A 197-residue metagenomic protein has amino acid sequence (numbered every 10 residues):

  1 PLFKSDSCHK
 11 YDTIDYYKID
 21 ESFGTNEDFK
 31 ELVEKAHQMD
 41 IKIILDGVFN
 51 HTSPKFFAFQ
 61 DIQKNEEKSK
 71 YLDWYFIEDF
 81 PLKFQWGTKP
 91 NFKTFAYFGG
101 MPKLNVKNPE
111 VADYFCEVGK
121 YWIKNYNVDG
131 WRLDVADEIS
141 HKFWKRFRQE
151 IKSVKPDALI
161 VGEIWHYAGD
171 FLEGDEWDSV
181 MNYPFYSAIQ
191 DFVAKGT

Functional and structural regions predicted by a protein language model:
P1-K4, N125-V128: Catalytic domains of carbohydrate-active enzymes, especially glycoside hydrolases
F3, Y11-L45, W144: Aromatic- and glycine-enriched glycan-recognition loops and surfaces that form the carbohydrate-binding subsites
S7-D20, F49-K89, Q149, D170 (+1 more regions): Aromatic- and acidic-residue-enriched segments that line the glycan-binding/catalytic groove of carbohydrate-active
Y11-N26, Y97-A112, D129-E138, Y186-K195: The substrate-binding groove and active-site-proximal loops of carbohydrate-active enzymes, especially glycoside
Y16, A36, D46, F115 (+3 more regions): Conserved, mostly hydrophobic/aromatic
H37, F59-Q63, K124, D134-T197: Active-site-proximal helices and loops of the catalytic beta/alpha 8
F49-S53, E110, D137-I139, H166: Active-site-proximal loop/turn and secondary-structure-junction residues that shape catalytic pockets, frequently
F57-Y126, R132, A136: Active-site-adjacent "subsite" loops/lids of carbohydrate-active enzymes
